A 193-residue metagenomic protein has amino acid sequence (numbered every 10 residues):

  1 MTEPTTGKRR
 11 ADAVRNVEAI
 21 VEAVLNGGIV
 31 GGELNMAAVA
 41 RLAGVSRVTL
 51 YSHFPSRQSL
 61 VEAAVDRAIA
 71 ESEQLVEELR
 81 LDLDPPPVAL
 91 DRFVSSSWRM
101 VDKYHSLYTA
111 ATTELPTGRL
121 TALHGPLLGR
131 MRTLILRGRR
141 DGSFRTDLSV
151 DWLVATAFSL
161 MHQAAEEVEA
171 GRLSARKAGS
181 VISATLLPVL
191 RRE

Functional and structural regions predicted by a protein language model:
M1-L42, S59: Basic, helix-initiating cap at the start of DNA-binding domains
G44-F54: Short hydrophobic/aromatic patch on the recognition helix
Q58-L60, S106: A secondary-structure capping/hinge motif
L60-A68: Alpha-helical DNA-contacting segments of helix-turn-helix folds
A63, Q74-K103, P116, G179: Hydrophobic alpha-helical connector segments
D84-A111, T121-G125, G129-T133: Helical hydrophobic small-molecule/effector-binding pocket
Y108-T113, T121, G125, R140-A184: Hydrophobic/aromatic-rich alpha-helical bundle segments in the mid-to-C-terminal region
